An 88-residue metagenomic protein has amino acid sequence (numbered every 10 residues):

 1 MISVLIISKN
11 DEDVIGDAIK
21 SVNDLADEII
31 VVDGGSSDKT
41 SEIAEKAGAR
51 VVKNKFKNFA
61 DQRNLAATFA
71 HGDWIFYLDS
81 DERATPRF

Functional and structural regions predicted by a protein language model:
M1-D24: N-proximal low-complexity "stem/linker" segments adjacent to membrane-targeting elements
G16, D38-A47, R87: Acidic helix N-cap motif at the loop->helix transition within catalytic regions of sugar-transfer enzymes
S21, D33-E42, D79: A conserved acidic beta->alpha catalytic loop
D27, A49: Receiver (REC) domain switch/active-site residues of two-component response regulators
K39, A60, L78-F88: Acidic donor-binding/catalytic loop of UDP-sugar-dependent glycosyltransferases, especially processive GT2
K55-A70: Glycine-rich, basic loop-to-helix element that forms the pyrophosphate-binding segment of sugar-nucleotide handling
I75: Short aromatic/hydrophobic "clamp" motif used to bind/position activated sugar donors
